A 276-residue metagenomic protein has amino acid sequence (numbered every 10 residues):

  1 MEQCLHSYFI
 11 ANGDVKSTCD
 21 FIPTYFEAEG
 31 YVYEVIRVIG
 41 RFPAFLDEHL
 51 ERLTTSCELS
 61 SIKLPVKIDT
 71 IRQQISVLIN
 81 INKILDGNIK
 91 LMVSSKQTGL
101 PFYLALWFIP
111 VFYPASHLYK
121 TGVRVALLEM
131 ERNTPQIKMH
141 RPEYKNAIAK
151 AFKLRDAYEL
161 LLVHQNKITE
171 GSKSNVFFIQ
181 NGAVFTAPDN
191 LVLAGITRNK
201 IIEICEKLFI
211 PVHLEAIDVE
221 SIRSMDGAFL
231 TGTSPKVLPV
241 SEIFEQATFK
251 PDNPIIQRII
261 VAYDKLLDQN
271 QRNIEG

Functional and structural regions predicted by a protein language model:
M1-V77, T98-G276: Helix-start/capping segments and mature chain N-termini
D69-S95: Short, acidic/charged, Gly/Pro-enriched secondary-structure junctions
